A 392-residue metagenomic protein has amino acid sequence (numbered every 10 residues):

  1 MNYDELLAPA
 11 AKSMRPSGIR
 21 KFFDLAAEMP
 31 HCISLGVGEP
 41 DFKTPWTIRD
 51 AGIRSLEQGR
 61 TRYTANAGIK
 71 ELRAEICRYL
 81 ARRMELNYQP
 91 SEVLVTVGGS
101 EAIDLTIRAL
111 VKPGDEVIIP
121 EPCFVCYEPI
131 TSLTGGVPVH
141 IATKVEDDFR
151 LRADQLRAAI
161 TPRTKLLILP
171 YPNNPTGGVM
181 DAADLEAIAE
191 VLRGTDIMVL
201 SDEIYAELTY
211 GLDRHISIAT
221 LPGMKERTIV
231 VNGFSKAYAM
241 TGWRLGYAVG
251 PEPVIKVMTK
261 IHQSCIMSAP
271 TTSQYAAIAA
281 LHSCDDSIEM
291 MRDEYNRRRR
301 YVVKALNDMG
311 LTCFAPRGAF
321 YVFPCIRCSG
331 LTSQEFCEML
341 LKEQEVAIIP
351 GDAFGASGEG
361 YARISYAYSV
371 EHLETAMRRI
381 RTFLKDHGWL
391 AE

Functional and structural regions predicted by a protein language model:
M1-M14, F23-M29, I33, V37-S55 (+1 more regions): PLP-dependent class I/II
G59-Y63, M291: A short acidic, glycine-rich active-site loop that binds or catalyzes chemistry on phosphate/adenosine moieties
Y63-V97: Conserved N-terminal alpha-helix of the aminotransferase class I/II PLP-enzyme fold
